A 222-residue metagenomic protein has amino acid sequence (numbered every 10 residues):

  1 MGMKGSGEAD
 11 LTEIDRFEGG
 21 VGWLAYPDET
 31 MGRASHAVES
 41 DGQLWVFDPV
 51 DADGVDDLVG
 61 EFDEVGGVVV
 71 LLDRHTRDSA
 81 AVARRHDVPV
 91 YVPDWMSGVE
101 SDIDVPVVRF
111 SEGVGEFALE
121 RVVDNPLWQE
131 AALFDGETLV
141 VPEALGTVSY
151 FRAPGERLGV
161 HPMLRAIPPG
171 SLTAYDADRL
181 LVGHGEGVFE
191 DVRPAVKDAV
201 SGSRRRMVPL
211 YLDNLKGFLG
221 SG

Functional and structural regions predicted by a protein language model:
G2-E8, V21-W23, D28-T30, L44-V46 (+1 more regions): Metallo-beta-lactamase
G5, W23-L24, D28-G67: Pre-active-site segment of Zn-dependent metallo-hydrolases
T12, A34-H36, F110, E130-A131: Residue-level detector of beta-strand structural context in well-folded domains
F17-A25, E116-E120: Short, hydrophobic/aromatic-rich segments at coil-to-beta transitions
G32, D53-G54, D73-D78, S97-E100 (+2 more regions): Active-site environment of divalent metal-dependent phosphoester hydrolases
V50-W95: Active-site metal-binding motif and surrounding structural segment of the metallo-beta-lactamase
L71, Y91-D94, F110, V141-E143 (+1 more regions): Generic beta-sheet signal
A81, V88-Q129, D135-G136, M163-I167: Metallo-beta-lactamase
